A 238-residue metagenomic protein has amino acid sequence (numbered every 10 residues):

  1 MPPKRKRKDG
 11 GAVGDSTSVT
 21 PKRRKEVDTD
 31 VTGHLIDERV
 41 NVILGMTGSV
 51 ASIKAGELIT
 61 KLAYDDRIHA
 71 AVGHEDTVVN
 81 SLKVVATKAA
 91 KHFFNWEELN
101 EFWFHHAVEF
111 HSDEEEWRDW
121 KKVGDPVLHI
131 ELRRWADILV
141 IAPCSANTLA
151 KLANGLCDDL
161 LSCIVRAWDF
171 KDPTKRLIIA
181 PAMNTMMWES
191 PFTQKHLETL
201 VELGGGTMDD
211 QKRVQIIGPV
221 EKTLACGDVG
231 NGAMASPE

Functional and structural regions predicted by a protein language model:
P2-L177, N184-E238: A cross-family phosphate/adenosyl-ligand binding-site feature
